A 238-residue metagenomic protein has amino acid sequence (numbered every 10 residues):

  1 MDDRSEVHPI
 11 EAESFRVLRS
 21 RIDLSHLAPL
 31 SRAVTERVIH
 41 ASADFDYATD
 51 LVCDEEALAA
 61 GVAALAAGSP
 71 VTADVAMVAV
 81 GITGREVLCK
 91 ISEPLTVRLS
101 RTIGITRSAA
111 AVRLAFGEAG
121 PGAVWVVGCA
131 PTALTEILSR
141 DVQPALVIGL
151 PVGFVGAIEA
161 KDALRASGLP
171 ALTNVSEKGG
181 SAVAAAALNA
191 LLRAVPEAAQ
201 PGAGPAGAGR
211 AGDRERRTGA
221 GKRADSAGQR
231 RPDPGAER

Functional and structural regions predicted by a protein language model:
M1-T72, V80-I82: Electropositive, gly/pro-rich neighborhoods at or near active sites that engage anionic ligands
V17-S25, A41-F45, A64-G68, E118-A119 (+3 more regions): Change "in soluble alpha/beta enzymes" to "in soluble alpha/beta proteins
A41-T49, V97-S100, G122-A123, L146: Short, basic, glycine/proline-bearing loop/turn elements
P70-A111: Glycine-rich, small/polar surface segments that engage phosphate groups of diverse ligands
R85-I91, A145, G168-A171: Active-site regions of enzymes building and remodeling cell-envelope glycoconjugates
T106-A160: Long, charge-patterned amphipathic alpha-helical coiled-coil/hairpin "stalk" segments used as oligomerization
V155-G202, R214, R223, R230-R238: C-terminal functional extensions of proteins
